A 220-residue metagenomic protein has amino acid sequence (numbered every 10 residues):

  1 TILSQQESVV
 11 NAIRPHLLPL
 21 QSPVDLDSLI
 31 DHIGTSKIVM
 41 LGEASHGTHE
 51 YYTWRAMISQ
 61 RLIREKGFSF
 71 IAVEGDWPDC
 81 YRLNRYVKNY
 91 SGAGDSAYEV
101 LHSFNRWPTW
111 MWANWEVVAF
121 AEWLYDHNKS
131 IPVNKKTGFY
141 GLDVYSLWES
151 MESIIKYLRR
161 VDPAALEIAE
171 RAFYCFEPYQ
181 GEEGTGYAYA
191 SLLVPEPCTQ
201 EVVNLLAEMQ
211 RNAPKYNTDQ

Functional and structural regions predicted by a protein language model:
T1-Q220: Structured catalytic-domain cores with a bias toward divalent-metal coordination
